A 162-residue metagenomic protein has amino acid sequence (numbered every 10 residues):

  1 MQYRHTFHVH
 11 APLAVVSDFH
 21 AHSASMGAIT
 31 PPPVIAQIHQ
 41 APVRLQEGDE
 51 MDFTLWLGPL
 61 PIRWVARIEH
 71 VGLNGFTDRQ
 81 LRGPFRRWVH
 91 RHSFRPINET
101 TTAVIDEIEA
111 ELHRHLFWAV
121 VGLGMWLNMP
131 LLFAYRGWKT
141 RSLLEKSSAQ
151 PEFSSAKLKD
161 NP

Functional and structural regions predicted by a protein language model:
M1-Q46, P162: Hydrophobic ligand-binding cavity/cleft-lining segments
Q2-R4, P61-V65, R87-R91: Short, surface-exposed coil-to-beta transition loops
V9-A11, L57-P59, H70, A110-R114: Beta-strand elements of well-folded, non-transmembrane domains
P12, L73, I97-T101: Short strand-connecting beta-turns/loops that link adjacent beta-strands
V15-H20, M26, M51-F53, I68 (+3 more regions): Hydrophobic pocket/interface hotspot
Q37-G83, W138-S142, S147-S148: Glycine-rich portal/gate segments that line the openings of hydrophobic small-molecule binding cavities
Q80-L131: Beta-strand/loop substructures that line and gate deep hydrophobic ligand-binding cavities in soluble
E111-L158, P162: A conserved amphipathic terminal alpha-helix motif
